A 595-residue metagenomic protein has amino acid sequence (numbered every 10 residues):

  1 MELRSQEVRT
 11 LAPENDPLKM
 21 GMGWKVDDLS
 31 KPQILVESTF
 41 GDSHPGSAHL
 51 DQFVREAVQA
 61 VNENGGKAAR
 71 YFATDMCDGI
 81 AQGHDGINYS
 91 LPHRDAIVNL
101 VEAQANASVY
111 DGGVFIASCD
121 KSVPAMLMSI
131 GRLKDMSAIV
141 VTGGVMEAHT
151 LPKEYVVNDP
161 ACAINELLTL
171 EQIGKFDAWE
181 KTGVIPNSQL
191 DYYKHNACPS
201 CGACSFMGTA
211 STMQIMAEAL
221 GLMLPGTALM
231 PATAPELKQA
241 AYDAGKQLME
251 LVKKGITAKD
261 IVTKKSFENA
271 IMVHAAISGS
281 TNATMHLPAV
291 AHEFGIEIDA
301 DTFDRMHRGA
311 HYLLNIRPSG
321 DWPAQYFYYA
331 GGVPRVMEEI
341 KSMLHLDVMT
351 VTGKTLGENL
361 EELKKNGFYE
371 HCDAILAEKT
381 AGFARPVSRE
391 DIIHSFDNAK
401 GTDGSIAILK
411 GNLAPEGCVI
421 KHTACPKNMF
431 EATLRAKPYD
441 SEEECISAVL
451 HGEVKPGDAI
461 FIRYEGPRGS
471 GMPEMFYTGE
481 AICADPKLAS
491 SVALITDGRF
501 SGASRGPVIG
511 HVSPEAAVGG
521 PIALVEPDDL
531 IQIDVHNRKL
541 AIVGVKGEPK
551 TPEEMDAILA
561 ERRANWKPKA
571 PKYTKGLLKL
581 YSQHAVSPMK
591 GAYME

Functional and structural regions predicted by a protein language model:
M1-G46, F53-A73, G79, D85-S90 (+5 more regions): Catalytic or ion-coupling anion/metal-binding cores of large enzyme and transporter domains
S90-R94, V98: Well-ordered mid-protein domain cores that form the structural environment of catalytic cofactors
A105-M126, A138-T142: A short, small-residue-rich loop immediately preceding and capping a beta-strand
